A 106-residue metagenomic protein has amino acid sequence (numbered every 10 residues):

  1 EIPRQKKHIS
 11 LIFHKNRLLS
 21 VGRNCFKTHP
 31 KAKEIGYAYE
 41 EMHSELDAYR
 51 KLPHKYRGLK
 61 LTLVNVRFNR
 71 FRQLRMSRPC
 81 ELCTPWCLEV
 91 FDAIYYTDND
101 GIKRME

Functional and structural regions predicted by a protein language model:
E1-H8: Short, basic/aromatic recognition patches
H8-L11, I94: Generic short beta-strand
F13-L19: Short, glycine-anchored, charge-dense loop/turn motifs used at functional sites
S20-E106: Zn2+-dependent cytidine deaminase-like catalytic core
